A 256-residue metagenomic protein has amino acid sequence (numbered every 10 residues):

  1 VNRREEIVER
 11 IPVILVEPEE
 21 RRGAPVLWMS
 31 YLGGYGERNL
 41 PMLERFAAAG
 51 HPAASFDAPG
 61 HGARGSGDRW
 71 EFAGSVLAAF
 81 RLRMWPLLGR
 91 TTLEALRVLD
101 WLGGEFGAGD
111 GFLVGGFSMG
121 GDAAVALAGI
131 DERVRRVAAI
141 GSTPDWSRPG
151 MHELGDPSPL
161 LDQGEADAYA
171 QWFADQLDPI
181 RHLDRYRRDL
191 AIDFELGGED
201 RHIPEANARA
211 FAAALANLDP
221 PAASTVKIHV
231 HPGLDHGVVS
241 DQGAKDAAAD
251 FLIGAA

Functional and structural regions predicted by a protein language model:
V1-R21: N-terminal cap/lid segment of alpha/beta-hydrolase-fold proteins
E19-G67: Short, surface-exposed "cap/lid" segments of acyl-processing enzymes
L32, G198-D200, P232-D235: Acidic beta-to-alpha connecting loop that harbors the catalytic carboxylate
R64-A78, H152-P157: Short, flexible, mixed-charge acidic loops at enzyme active sites
A73-E105: Alpha/beta-hydrolase active-site loop
L96-D156: Primarily recognizes the serine-hydrolase "nucleophile elbow" in alpha/beta-hydrolase and SGNH/GDSL folds
S147-L215: The feature captures the conserved acid-bearing segment of alpha/beta-hydrolase catalytic domains
R209, N217-A256: C-terminal catalytic histidine-bearing segment of alpha/beta-hydrolase fold enzymes
